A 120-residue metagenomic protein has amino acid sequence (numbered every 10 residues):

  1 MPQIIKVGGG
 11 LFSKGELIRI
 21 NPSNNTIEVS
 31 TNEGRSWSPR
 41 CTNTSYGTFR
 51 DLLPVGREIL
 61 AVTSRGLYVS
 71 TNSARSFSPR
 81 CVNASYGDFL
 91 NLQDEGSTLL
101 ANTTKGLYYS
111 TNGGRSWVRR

Functional and structural regions predicted by a protein language model:
P2-L11, Y46-V55, Y86-E95: Repeated scaffold domains used in trafficking and secretory/extracellular systems, primarily beta-propellers
I4-I5, L11-R19, E58-A61, S97-A101: Entry beta-strands of beta-propeller and related beta-repeat scaffolds
N24-I27, R65-Y68, K105-Y108: Loop/turn residues immediately N-terminal
S30-T31, S70-T71, S110-T111: Conserved Ser/Thr-centered positions that define the repeating blades of beta-propeller domains
G34-R35, A74, G114: Short coil turn/linker residues within repeat-based beta-strand modules
C41-T44, C81-A84: Surface loop/turn motifs at the tips and blade-to-blade linkers of beta-strand repeat domains
K105-R120: Blade-level signature of beta-propeller repeat domains, shared across WD40, Kelch, NHL, RCC1 and BNR/Asp-box propellers
